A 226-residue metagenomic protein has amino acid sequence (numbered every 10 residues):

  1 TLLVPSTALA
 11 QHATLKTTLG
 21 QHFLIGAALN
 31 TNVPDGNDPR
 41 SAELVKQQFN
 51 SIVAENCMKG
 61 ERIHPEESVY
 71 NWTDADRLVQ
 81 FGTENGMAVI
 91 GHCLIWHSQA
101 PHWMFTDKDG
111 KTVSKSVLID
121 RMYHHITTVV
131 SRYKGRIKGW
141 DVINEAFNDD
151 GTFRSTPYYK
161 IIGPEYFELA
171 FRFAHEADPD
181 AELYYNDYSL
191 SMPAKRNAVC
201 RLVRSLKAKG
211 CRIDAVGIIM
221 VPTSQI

Functional and structural regions predicted by a protein language model:
T1-H12: Bacterial Sec-dependent N-terminal signal peptides
V4, L19-Q21, V45, Y133 (+2 more regions): Short, structurally constrained coil/turn elements that cap an alpha-helix or connect an alpha-helix to the following
Q11-S51, E55: Boundary/entry segment of secreted carbohydrate-active catalytic domains
H12-L15, Q47, S51-P65, D74-S191: Substrate-binding cleft and catalytic face of glycoside hydrolase catalytic domains, especially the flexible beta-alpha
G26, G139, A215: Short hydrophobic-acidic sequence motifs that mark active-site Asp/Glu residues
L29-S41, G60-T73, F147-T152, L190-N197 (+1 more regions): Acidic-and-aromatic substrate-binding clefts and catalytic sites of carbohydrate-active enzymes
N32-Q48, A75, I119-V130, A194-L206: Short, acidic/polar
N50-N56, N144, A177-A181, Y185-D187 (+1 more regions): Aromatic- and acid-rich polysaccharide-binding/catalytic face of secreted or lumenal carbohydrate-active enzymes
